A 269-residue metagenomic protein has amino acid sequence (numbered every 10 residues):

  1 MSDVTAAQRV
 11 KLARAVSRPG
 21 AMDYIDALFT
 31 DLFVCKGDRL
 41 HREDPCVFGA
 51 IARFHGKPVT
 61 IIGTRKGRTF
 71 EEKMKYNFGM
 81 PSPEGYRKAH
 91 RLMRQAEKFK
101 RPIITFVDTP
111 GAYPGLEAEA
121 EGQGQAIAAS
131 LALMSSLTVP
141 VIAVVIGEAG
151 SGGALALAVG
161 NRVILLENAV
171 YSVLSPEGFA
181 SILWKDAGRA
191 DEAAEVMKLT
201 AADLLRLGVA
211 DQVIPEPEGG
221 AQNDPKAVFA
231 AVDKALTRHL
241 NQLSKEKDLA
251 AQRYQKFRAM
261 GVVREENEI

Functional and structural regions predicted by a protein language model:
M1-S181, K185-G188, E195-I269: Terminal-region recognition feature
